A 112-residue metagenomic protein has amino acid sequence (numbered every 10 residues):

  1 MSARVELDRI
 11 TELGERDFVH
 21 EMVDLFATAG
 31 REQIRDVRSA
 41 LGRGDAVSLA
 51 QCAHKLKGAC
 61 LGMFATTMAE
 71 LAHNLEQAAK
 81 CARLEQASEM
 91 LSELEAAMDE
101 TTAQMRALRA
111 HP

Functional and structural regions predicted by a protein language model:
M1-P112: Two-component system phosphorelay core
